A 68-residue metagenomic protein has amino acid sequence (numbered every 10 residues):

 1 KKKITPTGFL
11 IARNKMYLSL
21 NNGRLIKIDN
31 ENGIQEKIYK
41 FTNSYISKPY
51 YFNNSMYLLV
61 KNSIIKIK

Functional and structural regions predicted by a protein language model:
K1-K2, I38-T42: Surface loop/turn motifs at the tips and blade-to-blade linkers of beta-strand repeat domains
K3-R24, Y45-K66: Repeat-blade elements of multi-bladed beta-propeller folds
D29-G33, K68: Short loop/turn segments that connect beta-strands within beta-propeller blades
N32, F41-Y45: Short, well-ordered turn and helix-capping elements at secondary-structure junctions
